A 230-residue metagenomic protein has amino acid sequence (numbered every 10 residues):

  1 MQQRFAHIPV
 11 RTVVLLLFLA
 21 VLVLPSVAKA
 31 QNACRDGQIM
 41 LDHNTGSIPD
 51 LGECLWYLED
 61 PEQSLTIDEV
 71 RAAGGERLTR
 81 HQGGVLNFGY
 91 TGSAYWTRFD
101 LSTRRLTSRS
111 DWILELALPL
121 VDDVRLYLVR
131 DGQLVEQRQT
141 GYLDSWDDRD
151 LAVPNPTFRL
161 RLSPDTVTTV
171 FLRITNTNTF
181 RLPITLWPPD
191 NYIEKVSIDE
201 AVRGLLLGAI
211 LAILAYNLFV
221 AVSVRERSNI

Functional and structural regions predicted by a protein language model:
Q2-V14: Bacterial N-terminal signal peptides that target proteins for export
V10-R11, G83, I210: Hydrophobic alpha-helical segments, principally membrane-spanning helices and signal/leader peptides
V13-V23: Bacterial N-terminal signal peptides
S26-A30: Sec/Tat signal peptide C-region and signal peptidase I cleavage site
Q31-V202: Soluble non-transmembrane domains of integral membrane proteins
E194-I230: Core alpha-helical transmembrane segments of integral membrane proteins
